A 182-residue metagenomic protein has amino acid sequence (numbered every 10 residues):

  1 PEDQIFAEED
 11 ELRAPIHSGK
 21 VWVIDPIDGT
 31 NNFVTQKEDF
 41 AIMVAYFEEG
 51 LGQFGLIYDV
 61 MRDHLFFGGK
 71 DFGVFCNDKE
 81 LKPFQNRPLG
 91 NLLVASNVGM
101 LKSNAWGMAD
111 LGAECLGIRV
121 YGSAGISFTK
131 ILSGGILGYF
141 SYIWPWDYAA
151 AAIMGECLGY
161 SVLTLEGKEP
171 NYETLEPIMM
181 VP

Functional and structural regions predicted by a protein language model:
P1-V21: N-terminal assembly/interaction segments in proteins that build large macromolecular machines
E2-D3, F72, L116, Y160: A structural micro-motif
I5, T30, D59, G68 (+3 more regions): Residue-level signal for inorganic ion chemistry
F6-E8, A45, E173: Solvent-exposed beta-strand sheet faces enriched in polar/charged residues
E8, D25-D28, D59, S127 (+1 more regions): Acidic active-site catalytic centers that drive phospho-/nucleotidyl reactions and related ester hydrolyses
I16-F75: DPxDG-like acidic metal-binding loop motif
C76-E80: A structural micro-motif at secondary-structure boundaries
F84-P182: An extended, acidic
